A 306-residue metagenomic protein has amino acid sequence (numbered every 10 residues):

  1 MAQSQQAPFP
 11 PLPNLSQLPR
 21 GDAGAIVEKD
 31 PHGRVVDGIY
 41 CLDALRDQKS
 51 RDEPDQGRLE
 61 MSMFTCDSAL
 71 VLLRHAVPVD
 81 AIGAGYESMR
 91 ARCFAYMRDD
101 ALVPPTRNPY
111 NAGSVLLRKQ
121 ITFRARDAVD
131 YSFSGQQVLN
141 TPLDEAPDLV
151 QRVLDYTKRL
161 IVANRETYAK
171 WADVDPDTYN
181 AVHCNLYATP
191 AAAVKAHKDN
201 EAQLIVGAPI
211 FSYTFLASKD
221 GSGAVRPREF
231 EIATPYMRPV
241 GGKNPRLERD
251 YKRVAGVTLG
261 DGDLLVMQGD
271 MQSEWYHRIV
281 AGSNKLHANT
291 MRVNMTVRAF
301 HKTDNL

Functional and structural regions predicted by a protein language model:
A2-L306: Non-heme Fe(II) oxygenase metal-center motifs and adjacent flexible, charged/small-residue loops
